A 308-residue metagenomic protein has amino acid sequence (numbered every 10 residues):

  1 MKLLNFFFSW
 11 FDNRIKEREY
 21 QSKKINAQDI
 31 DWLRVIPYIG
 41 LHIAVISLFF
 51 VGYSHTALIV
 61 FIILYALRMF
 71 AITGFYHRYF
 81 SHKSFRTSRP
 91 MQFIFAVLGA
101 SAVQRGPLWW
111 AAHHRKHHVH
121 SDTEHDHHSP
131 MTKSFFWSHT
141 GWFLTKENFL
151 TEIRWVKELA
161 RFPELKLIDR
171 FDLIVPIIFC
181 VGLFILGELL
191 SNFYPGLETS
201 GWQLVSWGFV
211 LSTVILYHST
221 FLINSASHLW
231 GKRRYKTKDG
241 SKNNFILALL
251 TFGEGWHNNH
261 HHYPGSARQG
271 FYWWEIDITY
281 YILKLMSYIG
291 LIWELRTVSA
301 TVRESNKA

Functional and structural regions predicted by a protein language model:
M1-F221, S266-A308: Non-catalytic, topology-defining segments of multipass membrane proteins
E158-E164, R233-W256, H262-Y263: Active-site-proximal inter-transmembrane loops
N224: Conserved phosphate/anionic-ligand binding catalytic regions in large, soluble enzymes, centered on
